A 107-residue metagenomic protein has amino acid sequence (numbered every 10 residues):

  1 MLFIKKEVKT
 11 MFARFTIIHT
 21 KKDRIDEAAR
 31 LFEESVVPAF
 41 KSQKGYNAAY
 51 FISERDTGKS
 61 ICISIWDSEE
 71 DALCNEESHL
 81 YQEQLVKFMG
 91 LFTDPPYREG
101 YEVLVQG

Functional and structural regions predicted by a protein language model:
L2-F12, I18-H19, F51-T57, V86-G107: Glycine-rich beta-strand-turn "strand-cap" elements at beta-sheet edges
K5, R24-D26, V37-A39, Y50-I52 (+1 more regions): Intrinsically disordered, low-complexity segments enriched in polar/charged residues with Gly/Pro, especially when
M11-F12, A28, Q43-K44: Short, flexible segments with low predicted structural confidence
A13-I18, A48-E76: Short, well-ordered beta-strand segments in beta-rich or mixed alpha/beta enzyme and ligand-binding folds
H19-F32: Short, surface-exposed ligand-recognition loops at beta-strand->loop->(often short) alpha-helix junctions that present
K22-R24, E70, L104: Residues that cap or initiate secondary-structure elements
L31, E54-R55, Y81: Short hydrophobic/aromatic segments of transmembrane alpha-helices and their interfaces
E34-S35, A39-N47, I65-E99: An amphipathic, aromatic/His-enriched active-site/gating alpha helix that lines ligand/cofactor pockets
